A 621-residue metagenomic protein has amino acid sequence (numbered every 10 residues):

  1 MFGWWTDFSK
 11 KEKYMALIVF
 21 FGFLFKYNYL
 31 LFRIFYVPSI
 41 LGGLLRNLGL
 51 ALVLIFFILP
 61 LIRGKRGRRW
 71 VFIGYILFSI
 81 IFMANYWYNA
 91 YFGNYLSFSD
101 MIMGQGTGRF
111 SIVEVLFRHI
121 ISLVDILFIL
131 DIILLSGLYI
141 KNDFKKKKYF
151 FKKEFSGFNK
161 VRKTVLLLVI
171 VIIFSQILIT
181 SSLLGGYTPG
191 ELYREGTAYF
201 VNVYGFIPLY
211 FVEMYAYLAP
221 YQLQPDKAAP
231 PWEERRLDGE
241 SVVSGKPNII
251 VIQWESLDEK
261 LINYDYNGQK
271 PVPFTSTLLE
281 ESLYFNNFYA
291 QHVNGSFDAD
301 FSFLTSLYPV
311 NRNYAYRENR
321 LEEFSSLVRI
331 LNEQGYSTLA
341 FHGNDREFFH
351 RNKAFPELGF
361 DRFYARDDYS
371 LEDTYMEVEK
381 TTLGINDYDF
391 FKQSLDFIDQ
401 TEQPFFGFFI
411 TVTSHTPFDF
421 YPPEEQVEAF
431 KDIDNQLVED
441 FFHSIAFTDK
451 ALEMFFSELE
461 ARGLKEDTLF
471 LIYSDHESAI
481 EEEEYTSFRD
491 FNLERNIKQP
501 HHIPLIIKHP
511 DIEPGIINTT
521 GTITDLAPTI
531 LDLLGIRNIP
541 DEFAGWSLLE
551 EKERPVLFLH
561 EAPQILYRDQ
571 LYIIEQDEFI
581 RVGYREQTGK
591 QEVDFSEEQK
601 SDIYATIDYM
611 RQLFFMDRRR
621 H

Functional and structural regions predicted by a protein language model:
M1, D7-S9, Y27-N28, S39 (+21 more regions): Serine/threonine-rich low-complexity intrinsically disordered regions
M1-F2, G67, A84, A229 (+2 more regions): Intrinsically disordered regions, especially transient/low-confidence alpha-helical propensity segments and coil-helix
F2-L209: Transmembrane and membrane-interface helices of multi-pass, inner-membrane envelope-modifying transferases
N28-L30, I76, I140, F150 (+17 more regions): Compositionally biased, intrinsically disordered low-complexity regions enriched in proline and serine
Y36-P38, N89, G93-L96, E114-S122 (+8 more regions): Glycine-centered secondary-structure boundary/capping sites
R63-G64, A216-Y217, E347, Q400: Membrane-interface junctions
S175-Q253: Membrane-interface segments at or immediately adjacent to transmembrane helices that form the boundary between
W232-H621: Solvent-exposed soluble domains appended to multi-pass membrane proteins
